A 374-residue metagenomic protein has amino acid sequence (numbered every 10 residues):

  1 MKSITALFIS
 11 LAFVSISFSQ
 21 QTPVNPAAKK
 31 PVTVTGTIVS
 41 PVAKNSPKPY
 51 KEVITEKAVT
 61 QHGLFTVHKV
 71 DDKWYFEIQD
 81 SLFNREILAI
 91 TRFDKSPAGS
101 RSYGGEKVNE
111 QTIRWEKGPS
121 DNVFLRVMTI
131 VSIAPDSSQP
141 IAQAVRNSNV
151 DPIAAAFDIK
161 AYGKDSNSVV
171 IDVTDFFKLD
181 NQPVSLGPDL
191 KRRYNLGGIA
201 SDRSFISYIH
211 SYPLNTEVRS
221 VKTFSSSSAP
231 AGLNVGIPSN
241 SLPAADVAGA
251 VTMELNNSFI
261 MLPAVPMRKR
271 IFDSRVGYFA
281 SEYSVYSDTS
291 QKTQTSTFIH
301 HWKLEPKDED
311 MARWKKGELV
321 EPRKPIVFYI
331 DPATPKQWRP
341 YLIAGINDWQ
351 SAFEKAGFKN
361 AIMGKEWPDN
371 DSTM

Functional and structural regions predicted by a protein language model:
M1-V24: Bacterial Sec-dependent N-terminal signal peptides
S10, I16-S17, K73, R339 (+1 more regions): A generic alpha-helix preference that emphasizes hydrophobic side chains
T22-T334, A352, A356, A361 (+1 more regions): Auxiliary tRNA-acceptor-end handling modules of aminoacyl-tRNA synthetases
A333-W338, L342: Active-site neighborhood of thiol-dependent amide/isopeptide-bond enzymes
Y341, G345-D348, A352-A356: Generic, well-ordered alpha-helical scaffold segments in large soluble proteins
